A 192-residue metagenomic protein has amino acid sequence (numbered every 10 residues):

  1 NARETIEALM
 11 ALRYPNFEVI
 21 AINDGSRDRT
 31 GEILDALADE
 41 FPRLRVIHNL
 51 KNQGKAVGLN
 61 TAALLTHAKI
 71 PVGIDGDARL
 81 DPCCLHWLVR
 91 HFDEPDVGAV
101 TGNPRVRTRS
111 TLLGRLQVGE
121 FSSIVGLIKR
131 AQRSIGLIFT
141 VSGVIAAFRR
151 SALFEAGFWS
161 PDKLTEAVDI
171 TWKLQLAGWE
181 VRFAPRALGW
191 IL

Functional and structural regions predicted by a protein language model:
I6-H48: Acidic donor-binding segment of Leloir-type glycosyltransferases
M10, G31-D35, K55-L64, T171-W172: Short, conserved alpha-helix that lines the donor NDP-sugar binding/gating region of sugar-transfer enzymes
G25-R27, A78-L80, R105-R107, D169 (+1 more regions): A short, conserved beta-strand element in the Rossmann-like catalytic core that flanks the donor/metal-binding loop
E40-H48, A56-K69, P82-L164, Q175: Long helical/loop segments within the catalytic core of UDP-sugar-dependent glycosyltransferases, especially the large
L164-I170: Acidic donor-binding loop at a coil-to-helix junction in glycosyltransferase catalytic cores that engages
T171-G189: Catalytic donor-sugar/metal-binding loop of nucleotide-sugar-dependent glycosyltransferases
